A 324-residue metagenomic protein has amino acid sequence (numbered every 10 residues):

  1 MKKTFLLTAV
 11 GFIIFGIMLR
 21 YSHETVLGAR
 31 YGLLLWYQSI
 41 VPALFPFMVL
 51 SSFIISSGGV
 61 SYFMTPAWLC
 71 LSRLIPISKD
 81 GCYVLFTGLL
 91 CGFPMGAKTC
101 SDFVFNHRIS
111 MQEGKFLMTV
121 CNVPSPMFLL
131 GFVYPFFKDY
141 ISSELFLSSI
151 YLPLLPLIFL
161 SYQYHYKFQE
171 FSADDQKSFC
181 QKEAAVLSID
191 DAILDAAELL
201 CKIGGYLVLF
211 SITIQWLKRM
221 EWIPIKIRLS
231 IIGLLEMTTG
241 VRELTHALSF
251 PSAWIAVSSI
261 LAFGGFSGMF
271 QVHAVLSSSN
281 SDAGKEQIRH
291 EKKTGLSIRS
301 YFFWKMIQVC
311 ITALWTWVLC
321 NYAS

Functional and structural regions predicted by a protein language model:
M1-A9: N-terminal membrane topogenic signal
K2-K3, F105, P135-S178, A274-S324: Juxtamembrane and boundary regions of transmembrane helices in multi-pass small-molecule transporters and channels
A9-E24, A29-V41, F45-V49, F53 (+3 more regions): Selected transmembrane alpha-helices and immediately adjacent juxtamembrane segments of polytopic inner-membrane
F15-M18, S52-S56, E113-V120, K226-I227: Short, amphipathic, aromatic/basic-enriched membrane-interface segments that mark the entry/exit of transmembrane
M18-G28, S56-V60, G131-V133, I214-P224 (+3 more regions): Transmembrane helix-loop junctions in multi-pass membrane proteins
L35-W36, I40, A67, I255-S258 (+1 more regions): Entry/N-cap segments of selected transmembrane alpha helices and their immediately preceding amphipathic helices
L71-K138, I231-L248, W254-K292: Alpha-helical membrane segments and immediately flanking helix-loop junctions that form or couple to the substrate/ion
I189, I193-L261, G265: Transmembrane helical segments that form the transport core of multi-pass membrane transport proteins
